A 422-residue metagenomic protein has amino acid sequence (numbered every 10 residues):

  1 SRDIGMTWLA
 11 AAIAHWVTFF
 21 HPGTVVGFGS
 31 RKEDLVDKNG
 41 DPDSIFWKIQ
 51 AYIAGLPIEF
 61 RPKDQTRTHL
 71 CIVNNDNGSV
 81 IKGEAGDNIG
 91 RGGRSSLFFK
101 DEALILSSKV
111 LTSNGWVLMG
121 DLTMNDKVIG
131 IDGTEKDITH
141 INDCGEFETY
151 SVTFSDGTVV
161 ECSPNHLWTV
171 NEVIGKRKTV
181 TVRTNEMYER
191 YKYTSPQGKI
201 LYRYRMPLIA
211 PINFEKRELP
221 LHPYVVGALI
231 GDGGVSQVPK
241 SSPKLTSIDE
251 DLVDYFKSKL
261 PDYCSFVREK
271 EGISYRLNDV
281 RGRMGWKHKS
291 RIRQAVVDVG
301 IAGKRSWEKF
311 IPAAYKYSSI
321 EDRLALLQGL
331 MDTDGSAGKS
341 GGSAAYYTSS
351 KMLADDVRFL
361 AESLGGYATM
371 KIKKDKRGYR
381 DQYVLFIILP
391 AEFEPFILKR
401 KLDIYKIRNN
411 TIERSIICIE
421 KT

Functional and structural regions predicted by a protein language model:
S1-S107, W116, T123: Phosphate/NTP-binding elements of NTP-utilizing enzymes
I72-D76, L277-V280, I387: Active-site beta-strand termini and strand-to-loop segments that position acidic
N75-N77, S113-G115, I131-G133, S155-D156: Short strand-coil-strand connectors
G93-S96, S163-P164, F396-I397: Short conserved micro-motifs at the rims of enzyme active sites and ligand-binding pockets
I105-L118, G133-K136: Conserved AWS/pre-SET-to-SET junction and N-terminal core of the SET lysine methyltransferase domain, specifically
S107-N114, V128, Y150-T153, L385: A short beta-strand micro-motif
G120, M124-G133, H140-G378, I412-T422: Intein-associated homing endonuclease modules of the LAGLIDADG/DOD-type, together with closely related HINT-family
R380-I412: Polar, glycine-rich mid-to-C-terminal structural blocks that act as macromolecule-binding/assembly scaffolds
